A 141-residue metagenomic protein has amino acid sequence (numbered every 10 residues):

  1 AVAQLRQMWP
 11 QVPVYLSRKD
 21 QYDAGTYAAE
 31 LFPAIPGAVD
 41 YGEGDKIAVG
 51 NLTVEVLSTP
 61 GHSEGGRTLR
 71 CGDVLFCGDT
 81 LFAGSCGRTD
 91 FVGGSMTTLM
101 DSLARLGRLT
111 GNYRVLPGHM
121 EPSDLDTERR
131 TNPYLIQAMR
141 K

Functional and structural regions predicted by a protein language model:
A1-V49, P133-A138: Active-site HxH/HxHxD metal-binding segment of metal-dependent hydrolases
L5, Y41, T59-H62, L69 (+4 more regions): Divalent metal-coordination and catalytic microenvironments
M8, V74, T98-K141: Divalent-metal (often Zn2+) His-rich catalytic cores of metallo-beta-lactamase-fold enzymes
V14-S17, S58-G61, F76-G78, R114-H119: Active-site neighborhood of phospho(di)ester-bond hydrolases with catalytic His/Asp-centered motifs
Q21-D23, E64-G66, F82-G84, P117-D126: Active-site environment of divalent metal-dependent phosphoester hydrolases
A28-P36, A83-M96, T127-K141: Active-site-proximal segments of metal-dependent phosphoesterases and phosphodiesterases across multiple
G44-R70: Core dinuclear metal-dependent hydrolase active-site scaffold
R67-G78, A83: Conserved beta-strand hairpin/beta-sheet module of binuclear metal-dependent hydrolase folds, prominently
